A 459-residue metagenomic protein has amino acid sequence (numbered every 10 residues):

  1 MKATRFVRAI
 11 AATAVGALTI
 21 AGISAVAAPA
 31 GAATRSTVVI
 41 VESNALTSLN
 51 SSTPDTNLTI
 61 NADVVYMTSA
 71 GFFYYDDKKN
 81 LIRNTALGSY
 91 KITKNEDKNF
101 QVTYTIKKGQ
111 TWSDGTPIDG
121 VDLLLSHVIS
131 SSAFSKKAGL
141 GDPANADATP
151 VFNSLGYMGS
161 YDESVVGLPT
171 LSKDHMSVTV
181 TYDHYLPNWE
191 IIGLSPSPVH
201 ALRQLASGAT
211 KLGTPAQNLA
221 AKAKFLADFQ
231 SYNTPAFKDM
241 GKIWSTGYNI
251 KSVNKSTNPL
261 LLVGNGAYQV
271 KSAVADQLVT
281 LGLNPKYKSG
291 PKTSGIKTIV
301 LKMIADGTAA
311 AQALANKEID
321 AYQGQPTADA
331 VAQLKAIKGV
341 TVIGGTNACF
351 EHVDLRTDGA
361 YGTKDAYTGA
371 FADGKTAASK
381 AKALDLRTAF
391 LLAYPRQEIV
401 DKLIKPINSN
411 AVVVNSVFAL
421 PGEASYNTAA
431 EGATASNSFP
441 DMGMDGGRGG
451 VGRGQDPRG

Functional and structural regions predicted by a protein language model:
M1-A32: Secretory targeting and sorting signals
T4, I106-A138, L262, G266-L403 (+1 more regions): Extracytoplasmic/periplasmic ligand-capture domains
R35, M67, L87, D97-N99 (+5 more regions): Extracytoplasmic
V41-D97: N-terminal lobe/hinge region of extracytoplasmic solute-binding protein
T85-N95, E163-L171, V270: Short amphipathic beta-strand and strand-loop transition segments with alternating hydrophobic
P143-S245: Surface-exposed binding/hinge segments that line and control ligand-binding clefts or catalytic entry sites
M158-V166, K238-A273: Alpha-helix-centered segments that form part of catalytic cores
S231-T234, K238, K242-N249, T280-G295 (+1 more regions): Ligand-binding cleft/hinge of the Venus flytrap
